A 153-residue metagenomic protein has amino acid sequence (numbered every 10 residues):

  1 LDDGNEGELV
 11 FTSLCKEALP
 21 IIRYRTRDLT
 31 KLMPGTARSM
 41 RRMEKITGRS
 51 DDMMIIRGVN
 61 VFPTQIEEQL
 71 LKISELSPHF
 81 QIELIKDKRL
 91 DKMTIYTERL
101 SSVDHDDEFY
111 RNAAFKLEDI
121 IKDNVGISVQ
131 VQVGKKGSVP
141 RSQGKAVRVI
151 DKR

Functional and structural regions predicted by a protein language model:
L1-R153: Active-site glycine/GP-rich loop and adjacent strand/helix microenvironment that borders small-molecule binding pockets
